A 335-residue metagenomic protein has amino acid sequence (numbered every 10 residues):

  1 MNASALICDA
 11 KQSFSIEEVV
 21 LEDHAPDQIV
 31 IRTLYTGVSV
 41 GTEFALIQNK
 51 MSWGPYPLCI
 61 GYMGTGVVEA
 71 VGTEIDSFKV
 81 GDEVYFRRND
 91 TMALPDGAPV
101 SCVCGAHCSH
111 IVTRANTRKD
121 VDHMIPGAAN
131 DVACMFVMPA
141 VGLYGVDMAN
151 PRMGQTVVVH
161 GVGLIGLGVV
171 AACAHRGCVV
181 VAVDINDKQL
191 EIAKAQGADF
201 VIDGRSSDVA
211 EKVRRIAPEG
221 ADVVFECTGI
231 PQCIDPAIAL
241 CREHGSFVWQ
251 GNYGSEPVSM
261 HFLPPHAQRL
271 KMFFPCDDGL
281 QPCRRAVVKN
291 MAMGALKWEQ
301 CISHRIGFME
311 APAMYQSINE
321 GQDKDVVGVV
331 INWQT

Functional and structural regions predicted by a protein language model:
M1, D235-I238, Q281-T335: C-terminal hydrophobic helical "lid"/dimerization subdomain of Rossmann-like NAD(P)H-dependent oxidoreductases
E22-V38, Q48-A93: Glycine-rich beta-strand-centered segment in the early N-terminal region that forms part of a ligand/cofactor-binding
E83, T156, V223, G245-F247 (+1 more regions): Short glycine-centered segments of the SAM/dcSAM-binding site in methyltransferase folds
V84-H160: NAD(P)H dinucleotide-binding glycine-rich loop of Rossmann-like/cofactor-binding domains, especially the beta1-alpha1
A129-S206, E211: Mid-domain Rossmann-like dinucleotide-binding core that forms the NAD(H)/NADP(H) cofactor-binding site
K212-V224: A short acidic, Gly/Pro-enriched loop at the edge of an enzyme's catalytic core that lines a small-molecule cofactor
P231-A295, W333-T335: Glycine-rich phosphate-binding loop and adjacent beta-alpha segment of Rossmann(oid) nucleotide-cofactor-binding
